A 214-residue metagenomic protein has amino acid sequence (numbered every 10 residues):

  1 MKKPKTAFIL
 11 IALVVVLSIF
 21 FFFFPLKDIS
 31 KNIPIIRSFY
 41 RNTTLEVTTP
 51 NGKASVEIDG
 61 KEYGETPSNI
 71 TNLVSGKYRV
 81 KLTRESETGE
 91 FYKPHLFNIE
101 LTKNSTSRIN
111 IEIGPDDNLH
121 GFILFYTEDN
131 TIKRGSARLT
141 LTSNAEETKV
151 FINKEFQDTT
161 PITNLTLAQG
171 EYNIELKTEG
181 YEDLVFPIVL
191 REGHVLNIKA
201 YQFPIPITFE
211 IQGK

Functional and structural regions predicted by a protein language model:
M1-K214: Short loop/turn and low-complexity linker motifs enriched in small/turn-promoting residues
